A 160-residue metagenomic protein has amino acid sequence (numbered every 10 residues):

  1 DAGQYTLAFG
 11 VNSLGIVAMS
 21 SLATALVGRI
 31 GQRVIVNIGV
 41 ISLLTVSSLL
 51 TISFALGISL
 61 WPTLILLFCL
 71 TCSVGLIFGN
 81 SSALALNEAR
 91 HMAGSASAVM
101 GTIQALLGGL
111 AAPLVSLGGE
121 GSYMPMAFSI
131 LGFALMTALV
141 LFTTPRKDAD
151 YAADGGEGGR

Functional and structural regions predicted by a protein language model:
A2-G10, S97-A98, A127: Small-residue hotspots at the loop-to-helix junctions and early N-terminal turns of transmembrane alpha-helices
L7-I16, Q104: Transmembrane alpha-helical segments of major facilitator superfamily
S13-S21, G109: Residue-level signature of mid-helix packing/kink "hotspots" within the transmembrane helices of 12-pass Major
M19-R33: Helix-to-loop junctions at the C-terminal end of transmembrane segments in multipass secondary transporters
R33, T143-R160: Intrinsic disorder in cytosolic terminal tails and internal cytosolic loops of multi-pass membrane transporters
V34-S81: C-terminal transmembrane helical hairpin of 12-TM major facilitator-type secondary transporters
S82-G121, S129-I130: A late C-terminal transmembrane helix in Major Facilitator Superfamily
A127-F142: Symmetry-related core transmembrane helices of the 12-TM Major Facilitator Superfamily/SLC fold
